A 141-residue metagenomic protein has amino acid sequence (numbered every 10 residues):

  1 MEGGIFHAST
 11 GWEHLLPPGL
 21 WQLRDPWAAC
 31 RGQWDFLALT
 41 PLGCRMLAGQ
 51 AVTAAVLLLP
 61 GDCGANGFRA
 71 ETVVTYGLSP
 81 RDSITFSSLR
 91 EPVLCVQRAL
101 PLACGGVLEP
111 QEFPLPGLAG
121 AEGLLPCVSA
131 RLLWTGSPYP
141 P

Functional and structural regions predicted by a protein language model:
M1-L20, P141: Walker A (P-loop) phosphate-binding motif
H7, H14, V52, P80 (+1 more regions): Polar low-complexity intrinsically disordered regions enriched in Ser/Thr and small residues
H7, L59-G61, G77, R131: Short beta-strand/turn micro-motifs composed of small residues that flank or help shape donor/cofactor-binding pockets
A8-W12, A28, L78, I84-F86: Generic hydrophobic secondary-structure signal
E13-T75: Flexible active-site lid/hinge loop adjacent to a nucleotide/diphosphate and Mg2+-phosphate binding pocket
L78-P141: Adenine nucleotide phosphate-binding catalytic loops in nucleotide-utilizing enzymes
